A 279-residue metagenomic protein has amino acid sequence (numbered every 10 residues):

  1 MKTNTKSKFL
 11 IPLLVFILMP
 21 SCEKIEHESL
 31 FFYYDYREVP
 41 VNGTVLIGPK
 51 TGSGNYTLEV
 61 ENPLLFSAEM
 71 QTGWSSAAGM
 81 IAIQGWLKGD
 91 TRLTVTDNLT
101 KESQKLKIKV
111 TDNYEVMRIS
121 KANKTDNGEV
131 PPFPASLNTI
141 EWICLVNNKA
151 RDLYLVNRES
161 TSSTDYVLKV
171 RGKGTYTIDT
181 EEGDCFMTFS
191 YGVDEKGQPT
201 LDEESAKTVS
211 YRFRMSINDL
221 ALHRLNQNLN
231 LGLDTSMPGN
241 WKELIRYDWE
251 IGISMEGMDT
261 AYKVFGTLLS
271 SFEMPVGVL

Functional and structural regions predicted by a protein language model:
M1-S21: Sec-dependent bacterial lipoprotein signal peptides
M1-T3, F186, A206: A detector of low-complexity, intrinsically disordered, Ser/Thr/Gly/Pro/Ala-rich segments
F16, T188, D202: Alpha-helical and His/Cys-centered functional microenvironments
C22-D184, D194-G277: Extracytoplasmic soluble-region selector
